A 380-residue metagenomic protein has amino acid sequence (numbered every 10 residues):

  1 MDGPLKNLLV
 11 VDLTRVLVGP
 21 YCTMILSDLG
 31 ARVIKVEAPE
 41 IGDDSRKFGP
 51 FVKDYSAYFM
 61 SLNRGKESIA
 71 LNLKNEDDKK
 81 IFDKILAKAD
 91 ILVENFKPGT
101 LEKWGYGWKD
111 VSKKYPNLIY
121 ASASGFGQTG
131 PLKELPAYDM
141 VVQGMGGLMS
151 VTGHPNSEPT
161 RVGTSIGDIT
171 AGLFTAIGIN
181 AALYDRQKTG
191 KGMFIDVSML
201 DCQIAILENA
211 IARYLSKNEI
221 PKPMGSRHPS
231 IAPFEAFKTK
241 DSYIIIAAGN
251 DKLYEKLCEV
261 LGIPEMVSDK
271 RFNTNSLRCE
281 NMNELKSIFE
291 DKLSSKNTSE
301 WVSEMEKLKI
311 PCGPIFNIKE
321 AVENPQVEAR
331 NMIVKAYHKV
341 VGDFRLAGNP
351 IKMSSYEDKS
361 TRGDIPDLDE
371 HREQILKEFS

Functional and structural regions predicted by a protein language model:
M1-K188, D367, H371-S380: N-terminal helix-loop segment corresponding to the beta1-alpha1 unit of nucleotide/adenylate-binding folds
E40, F126-G127, M199-I204, D241-Y243 (+2 more regions): Glycine-rich beta-alpha junction loops
F59, M224-P229, F234-E235, V341-F344 (+1 more regions): Short Gly/Pro-enriched turn/cap motifs at secondary-structure boundaries
Q128, N156-I166, Q187-Q203, K222-P229 (+1 more regions): Conserved Rossmann-fold dehydrogenase catalytic segment
G172-G192, A205-S216, C258-E265: Oxidoreductase and adenylate-handling cofactor-binding alpha/beta cores
A232-L308, C312: Aromatic-enriched alpha-helical interface/lid elements that frame and gate functional surfaces
E306-V327: Conserved PLP cofactor-binding pocket of PLP-dependent enzymes
Y337-S380: Flexible, small-/acidic-enriched active-site or ligand-binding loops
